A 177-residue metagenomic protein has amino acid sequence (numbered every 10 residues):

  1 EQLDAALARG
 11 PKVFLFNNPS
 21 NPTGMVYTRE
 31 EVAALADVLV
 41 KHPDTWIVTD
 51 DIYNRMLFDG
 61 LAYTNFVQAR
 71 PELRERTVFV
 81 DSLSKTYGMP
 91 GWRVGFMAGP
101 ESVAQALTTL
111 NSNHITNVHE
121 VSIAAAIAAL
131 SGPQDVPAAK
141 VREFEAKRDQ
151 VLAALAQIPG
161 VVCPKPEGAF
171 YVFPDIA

Functional and structural regions predicted by a protein language model:
E1-A177: PLP-dependent class I/II
